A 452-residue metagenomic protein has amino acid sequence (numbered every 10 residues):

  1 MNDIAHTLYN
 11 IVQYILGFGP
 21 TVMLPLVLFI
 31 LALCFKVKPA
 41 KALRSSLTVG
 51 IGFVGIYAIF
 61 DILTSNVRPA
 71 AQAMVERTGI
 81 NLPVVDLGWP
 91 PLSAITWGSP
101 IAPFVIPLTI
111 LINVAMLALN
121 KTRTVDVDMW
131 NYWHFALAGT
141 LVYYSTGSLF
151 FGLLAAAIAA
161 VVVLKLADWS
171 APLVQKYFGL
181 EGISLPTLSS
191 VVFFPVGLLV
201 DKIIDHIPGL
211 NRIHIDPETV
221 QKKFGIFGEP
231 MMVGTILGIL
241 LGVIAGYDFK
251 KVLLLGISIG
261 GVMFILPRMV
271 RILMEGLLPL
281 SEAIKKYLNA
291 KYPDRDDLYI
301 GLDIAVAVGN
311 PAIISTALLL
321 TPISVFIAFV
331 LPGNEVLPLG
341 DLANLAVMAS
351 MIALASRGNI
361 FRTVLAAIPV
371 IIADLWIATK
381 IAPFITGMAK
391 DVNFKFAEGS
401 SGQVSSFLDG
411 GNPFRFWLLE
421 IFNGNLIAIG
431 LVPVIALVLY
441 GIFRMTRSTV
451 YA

Functional and structural regions predicted by a protein language model:
N2-I59, P100-D297, A353-R362, I385-A452: Signature of multi-pass transmembrane helix bundles
I4-N10, T64-P69, V84-T96, I110-R123 (+3 more regions): Short juxtamembrane and helix-loop transition motifs at transmembrane-helix boundaries in membrane proteins
S45, G52-P103: Membrane helical hairpin/interfacial module
L63-T64, A71, I381-D391: Membrane-proximal extracellular juxtamembrane segment immediately upstream of a following transmembrane helix
S65, W89, F264, R268 (+2 more regions): A short glycine-/small-residue-rich loop at the edge of a beta-strand within enzyme catalytic domains
E76-T78, P100-F104, L188-F194, I304-S315 (+1 more regions): Short, charged low-complexity intrinsically disordered segments located at boundaries of structured domains
T78-V84, A102-I110, M129-A136, A155-I158 (+4 more regions): Mid-membrane cores of alpha-helical transmembrane segments in multi-pass membrane proteins, especially transporters
A118-T122, I300-P383: Hydrophobic alpha-helical bundle architecture
